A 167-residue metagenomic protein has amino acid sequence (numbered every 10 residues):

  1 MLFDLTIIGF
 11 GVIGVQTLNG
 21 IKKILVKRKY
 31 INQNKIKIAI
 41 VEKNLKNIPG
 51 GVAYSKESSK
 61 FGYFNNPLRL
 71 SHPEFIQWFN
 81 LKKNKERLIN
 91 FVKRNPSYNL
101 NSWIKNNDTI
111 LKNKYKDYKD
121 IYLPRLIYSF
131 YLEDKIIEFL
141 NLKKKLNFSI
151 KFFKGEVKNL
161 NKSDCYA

Functional and structural regions predicted by a protein language model:
L2-A39: N-terminal Rossmann-like FAD-binding beta1-loop-alpha1 element of flavoenzymes
T6-I8, V41, L132, V157 (+1 more regions): Short hydrophobic core segments
V12-I13, L45-N47, K158: Short, solvent-exposed loop/turn segments at secondary-structure junctions
N32-I36, K145-I150: Short, glycine/acidic-rich hinge or "gate" loops at secondary-structure transitions that mediate conformational
K37, V41-D134: Glycine-rich active-site loop/strand segments that organize a redox cofactor
Y131, L140, K144, K154: Non-catalytic, regulatory and substrate/membrane-recognition segments associated with hydrolase enzymes
I137: Extended basic-aromatic, gly/pro-enriched interface segments that bind polyanionic ligands
F148-Y166: A conserved short coil-to-beta-strand element within the FAD-binding core of flavoproteins
